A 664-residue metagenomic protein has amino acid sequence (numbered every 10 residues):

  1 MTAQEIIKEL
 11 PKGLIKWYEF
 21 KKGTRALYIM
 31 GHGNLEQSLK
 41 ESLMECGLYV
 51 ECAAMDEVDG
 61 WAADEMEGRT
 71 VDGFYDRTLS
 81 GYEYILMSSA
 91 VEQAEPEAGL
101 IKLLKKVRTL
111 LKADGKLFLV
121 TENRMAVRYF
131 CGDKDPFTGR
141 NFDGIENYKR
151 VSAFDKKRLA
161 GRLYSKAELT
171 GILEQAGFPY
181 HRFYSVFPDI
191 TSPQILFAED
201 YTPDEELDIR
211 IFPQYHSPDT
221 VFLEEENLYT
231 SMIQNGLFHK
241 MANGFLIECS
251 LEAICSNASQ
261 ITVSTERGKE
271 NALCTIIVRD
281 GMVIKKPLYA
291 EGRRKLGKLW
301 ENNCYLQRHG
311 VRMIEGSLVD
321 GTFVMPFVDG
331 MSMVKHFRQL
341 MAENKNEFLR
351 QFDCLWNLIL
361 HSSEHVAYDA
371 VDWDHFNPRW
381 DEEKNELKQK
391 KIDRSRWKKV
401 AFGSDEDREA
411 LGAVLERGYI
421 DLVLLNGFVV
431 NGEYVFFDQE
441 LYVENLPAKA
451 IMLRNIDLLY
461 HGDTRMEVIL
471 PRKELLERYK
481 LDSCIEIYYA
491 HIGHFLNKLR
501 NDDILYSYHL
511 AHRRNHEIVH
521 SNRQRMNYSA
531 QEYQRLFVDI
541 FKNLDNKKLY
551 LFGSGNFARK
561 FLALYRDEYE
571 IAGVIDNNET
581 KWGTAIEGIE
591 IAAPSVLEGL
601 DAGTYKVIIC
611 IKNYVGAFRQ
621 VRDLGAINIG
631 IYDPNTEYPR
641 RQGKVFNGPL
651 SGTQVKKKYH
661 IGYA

Functional and structural regions predicted by a protein language model:
T2-T24, Y533-V538: Conserved alpha-helix/loop element of class I SAM-dependent methyltransferases that forms part of the SAM/SAH-binding
G99-K116: A short glycine-rich, Lys/Arg-flanked "PGG" loop and its adjoining helix->strand segment in the class I
L119-D143: Conserved class I S-adenosyl-L-methionine
T138, D143, W397-V468: Catalytic activation segment of kinase domains across protein kinase-like and atypical kinase folds
K157-F183: Short alpha-helix
Q260-Y305, P326, M333-F337: ATP-binding glycine-rich loop module of kinase domains
I314-F402: Conserved structural core of kinase catalytic domains
Y508-A664: Hydrophobic, well-ordered beta-alpha structural blocks that scaffold small-molecule cofactor pockets
